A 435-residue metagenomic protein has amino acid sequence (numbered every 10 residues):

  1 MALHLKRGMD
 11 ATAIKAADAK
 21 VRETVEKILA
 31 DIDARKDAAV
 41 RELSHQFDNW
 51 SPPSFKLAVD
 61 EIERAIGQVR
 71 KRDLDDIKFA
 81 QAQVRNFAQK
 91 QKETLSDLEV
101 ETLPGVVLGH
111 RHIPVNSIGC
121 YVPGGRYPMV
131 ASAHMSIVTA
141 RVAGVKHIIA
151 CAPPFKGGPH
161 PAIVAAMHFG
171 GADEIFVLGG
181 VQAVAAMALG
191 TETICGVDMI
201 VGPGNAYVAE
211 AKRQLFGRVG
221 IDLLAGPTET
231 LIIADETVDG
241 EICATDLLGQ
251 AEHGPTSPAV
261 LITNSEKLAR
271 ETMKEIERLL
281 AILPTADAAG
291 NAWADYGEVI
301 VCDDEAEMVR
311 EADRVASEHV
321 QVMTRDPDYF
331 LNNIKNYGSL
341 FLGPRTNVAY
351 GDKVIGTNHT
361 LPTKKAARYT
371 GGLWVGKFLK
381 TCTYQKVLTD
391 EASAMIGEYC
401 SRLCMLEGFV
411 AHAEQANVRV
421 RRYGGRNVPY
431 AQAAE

Functional and structural regions predicted by a protein language model:
M1-N116: N-terminal Rossmann-like NAD(P)+-binding subdomain of aldehyde/semialdehyde dehydrogenases
L3-G8, E174-G179, V299-D304: Short acidic-hydrophobic, aromatic-tinged amphipathic segments that line or gate anion-handling sites
T94-V100, G220, S257-I262, I282-W293 (+3 more regions): Flexible, glycine/charged-enriched surface loops at secondary-structure junctions
E101-A165: Conserved small-residue-rich beta-alpha loop and adjacent elements that most often cradle the phosphate/pyrophosphate
G171-P258: Conserved NAD(P)+-binding/catalytic subdomain of aldehyde/semialdehyde dehydrogenases
L223-D295, V299: A conserved active-site cap/scaffold subdomain adjacent to cofactor or substrate pockets
E305, D313-E435: C-terminal core of ALDH-fold dehydrogenases
